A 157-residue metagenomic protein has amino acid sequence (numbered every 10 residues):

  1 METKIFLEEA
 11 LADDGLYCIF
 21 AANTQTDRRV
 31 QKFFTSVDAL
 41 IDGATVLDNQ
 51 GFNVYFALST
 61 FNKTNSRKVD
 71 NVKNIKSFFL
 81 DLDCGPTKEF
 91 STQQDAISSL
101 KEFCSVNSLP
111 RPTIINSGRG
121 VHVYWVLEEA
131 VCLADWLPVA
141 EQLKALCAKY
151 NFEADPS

Functional and structural regions predicted by a protein language model:
M1-S77, G85-Q94: DNA replication initiation on ssDNA origins
A12-D14, V46-F52, K101-R111, A145-F152: Structural alpha-beta junctions
K63, D81-D83, E153-D155: Poly-acidic low-complexity segments
S77-L80, C104, L109-D135, S157: Histidine-centered divalent-metal-coordination microenvironment in nucleic-acid enzymes
E89-V106, L127-F152: Helical (often loop-to-helix) elements that flank the catalytic cores of nucleotide-handling enzymes
